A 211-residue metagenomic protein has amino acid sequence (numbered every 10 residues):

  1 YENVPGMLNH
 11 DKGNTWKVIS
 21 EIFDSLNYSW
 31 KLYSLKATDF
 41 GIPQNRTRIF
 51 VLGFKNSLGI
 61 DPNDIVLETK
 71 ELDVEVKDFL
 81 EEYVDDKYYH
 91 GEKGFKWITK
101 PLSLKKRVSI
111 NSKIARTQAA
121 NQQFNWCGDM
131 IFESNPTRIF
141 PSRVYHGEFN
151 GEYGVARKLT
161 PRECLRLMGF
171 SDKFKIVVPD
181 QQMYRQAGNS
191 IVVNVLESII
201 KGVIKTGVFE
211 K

Functional and structural regions predicted by a protein language model:
Y1-N125, F132-R138: Class I S-adenosyl-L-methionine
Y88-K211: C-terminal target-recognition/interaction regions appended to catalytic cores
